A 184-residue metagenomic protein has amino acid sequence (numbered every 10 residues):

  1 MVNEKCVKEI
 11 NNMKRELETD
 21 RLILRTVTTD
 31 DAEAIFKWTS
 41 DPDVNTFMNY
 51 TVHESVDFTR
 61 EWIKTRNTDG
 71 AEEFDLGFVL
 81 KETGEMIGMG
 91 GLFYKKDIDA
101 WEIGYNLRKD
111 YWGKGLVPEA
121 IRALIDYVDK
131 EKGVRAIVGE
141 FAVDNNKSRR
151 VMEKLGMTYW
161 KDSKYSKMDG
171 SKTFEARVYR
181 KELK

Functional and structural regions predicted by a protein language model:
V2-P42, V79-K184: Acyl-donor (CoA/ACP) binding surface of acyl/acetyltransferases
K37, S55-V56, A71, A100: Alpha-helix N-cap/helix-start motif
D43-T65: Conserved GNAT-fold acetyl-CoA-binding loop/helix
F58, K64-N67, A136, E175-R177: Juxtamembrane helix-loop transition sites at the ends of transmembrane segments in multi-pass membrane proteins
K64-G77: A short helix-loop-beta-strand connector motif used in the catalytic cores of GNAT acetyltransferases and, in some
